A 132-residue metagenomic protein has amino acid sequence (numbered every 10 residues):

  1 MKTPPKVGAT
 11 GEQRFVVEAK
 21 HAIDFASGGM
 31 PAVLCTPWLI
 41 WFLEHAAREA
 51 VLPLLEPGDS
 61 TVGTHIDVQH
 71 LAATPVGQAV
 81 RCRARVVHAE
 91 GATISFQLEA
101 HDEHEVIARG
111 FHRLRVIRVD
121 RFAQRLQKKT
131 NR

Functional and structural regions predicted by a protein language model:
K2-C35: Catalytic strand-loop segment that frames the active site of acyl-thioester-processing enzymes
K6-E12, H65, A79-R81, T93-S95 (+1 more regions): Intrinsic-disorder/low-complexity, polar/charged segments enriched in Ser/Thr/Lys/Arg/Asp/Glu/Gln
R14-E18, Q69, R113-R115: Generic structural detector for well-ordered beta-strands
M30, L34-W38, S95, I117: Residues at secondary-structure transition points
R48-R81: Hydrophobic beta-strand-centered segment that forms part of the acyl-chain substrate-binding groove
P75-V76, R85-R132: HotDog/MaoC-like acyl-thioester-processing domains
